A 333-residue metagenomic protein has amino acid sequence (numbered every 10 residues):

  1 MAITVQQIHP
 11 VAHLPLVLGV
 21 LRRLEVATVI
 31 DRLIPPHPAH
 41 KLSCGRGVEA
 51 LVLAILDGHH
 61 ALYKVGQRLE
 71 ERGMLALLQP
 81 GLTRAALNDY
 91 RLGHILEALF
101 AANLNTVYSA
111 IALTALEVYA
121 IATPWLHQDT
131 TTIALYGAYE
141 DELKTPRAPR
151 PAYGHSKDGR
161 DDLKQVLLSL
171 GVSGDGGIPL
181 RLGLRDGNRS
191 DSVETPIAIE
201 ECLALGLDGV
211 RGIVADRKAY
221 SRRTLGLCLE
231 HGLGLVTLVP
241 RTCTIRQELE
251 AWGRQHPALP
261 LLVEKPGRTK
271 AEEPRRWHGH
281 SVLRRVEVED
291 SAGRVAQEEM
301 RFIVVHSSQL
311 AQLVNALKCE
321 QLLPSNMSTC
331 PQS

Functional and structural regions predicted by a protein language model:
M1-G19, L24-S333: Anion-binding and metal-coordination hotspots
